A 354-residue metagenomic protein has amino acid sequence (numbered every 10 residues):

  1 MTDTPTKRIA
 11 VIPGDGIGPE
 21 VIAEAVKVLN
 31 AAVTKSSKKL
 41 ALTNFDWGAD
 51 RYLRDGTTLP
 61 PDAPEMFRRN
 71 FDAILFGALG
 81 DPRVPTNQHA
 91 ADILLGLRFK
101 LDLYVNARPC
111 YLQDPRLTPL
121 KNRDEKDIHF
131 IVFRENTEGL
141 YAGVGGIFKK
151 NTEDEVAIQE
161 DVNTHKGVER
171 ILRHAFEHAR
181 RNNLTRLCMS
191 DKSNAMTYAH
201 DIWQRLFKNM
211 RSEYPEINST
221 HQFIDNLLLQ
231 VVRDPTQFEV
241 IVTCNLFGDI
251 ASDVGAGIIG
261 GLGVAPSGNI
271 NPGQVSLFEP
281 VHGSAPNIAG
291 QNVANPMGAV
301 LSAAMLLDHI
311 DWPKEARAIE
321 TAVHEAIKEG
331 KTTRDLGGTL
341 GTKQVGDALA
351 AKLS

Functional and structural regions predicted by a protein language model:
R8-I17, I74-G80, L187-S193, L301-D308: Short glycine-rich or small-residue beta-strand-to-loop segments that form or flank ligand, phosphate, metal/Fe-S
A10-K27, A32, T152-D225, Q237: Glycine-rich phosphate/diphosphate-binding loop of Rossmann-like nucleotide-binding domains
D15-G18, D72, F133, A175 (+5 more regions): Buried hydrophobic positions in well-ordered alpha/beta secondary-structure cores of metabolic enzymes
A25, L29, F207, A299-L307 (+1 more regions): Buried hydrophobic packing segments
S37-N44, N182-D191, Y214-Q222, W312-E320 (+1 more regions): Flexible, glycine/charged-enriched surface loops at secondary-structure junctions
S37-P61, V231: N-terminal beta-loop-helix "entrance" segment that forms/cooperates in small-molecule cofactor or anionic ligand
Y52-I158, L246: N-terminal glycine-rich phosphate/adenylate-binding segment common to multiple enzyme folds
A107, L229-K331: Glycine-rich phosphate/nucleotide-binding loop
